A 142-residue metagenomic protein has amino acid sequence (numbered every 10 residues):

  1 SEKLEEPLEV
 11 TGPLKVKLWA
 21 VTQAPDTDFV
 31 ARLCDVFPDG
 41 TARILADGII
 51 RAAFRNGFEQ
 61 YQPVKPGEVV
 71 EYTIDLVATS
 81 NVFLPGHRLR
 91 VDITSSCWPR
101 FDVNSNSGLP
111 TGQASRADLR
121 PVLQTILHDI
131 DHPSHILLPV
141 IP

Functional and structural regions predicted by a protein language model:
S1-P142: Glycine/threonine-rich phosphate-binding loop and adjacent beta-strand/alpha-helix elements that clamp
